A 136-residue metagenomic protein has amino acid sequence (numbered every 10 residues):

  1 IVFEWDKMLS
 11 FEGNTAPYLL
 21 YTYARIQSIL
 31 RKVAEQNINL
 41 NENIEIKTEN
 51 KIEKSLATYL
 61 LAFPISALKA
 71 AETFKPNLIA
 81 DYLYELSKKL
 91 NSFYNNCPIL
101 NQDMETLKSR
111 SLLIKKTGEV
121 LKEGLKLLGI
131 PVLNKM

Functional and structural regions predicted by a protein language model:
I1-M136: Non-catalytic interaction-recognition regions
